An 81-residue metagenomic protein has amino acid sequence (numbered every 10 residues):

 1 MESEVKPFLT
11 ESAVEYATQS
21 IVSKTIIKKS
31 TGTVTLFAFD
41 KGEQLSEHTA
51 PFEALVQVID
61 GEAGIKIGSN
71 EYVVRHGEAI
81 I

Functional and structural regions predicted by a protein language model:
M1-T31: A short, N-terminal "cap"/entry segment at the start of jelly-roll beta-barrel domains of the cupin/DSBH fold
S20, T35-A50: Conserved short histidine dyad/triad with adjacent acidic residue
K24-G32, L45-E47, E53, I59: Active-site region of the double-stranded beta-helix
K28, F39, T49, Q57 (+1 more regions): Conserved strand-loop elements at the edges of beta-sheets that form or border functional pockets
L36, L55, N70-Y72: Short, surface-exposed secondary-structure edge patches
G42, G61-A63, G77: Short hydrophobic/aromatic patches on the structural cores and recognition surfaces of FHA
F52-G68: Glycine- and acidic-residue-biased ligand/ion/polar-headgroup-sensing regions
S69-I81: Short acidic-glycine-tyrosine-enriched beta hairpin
